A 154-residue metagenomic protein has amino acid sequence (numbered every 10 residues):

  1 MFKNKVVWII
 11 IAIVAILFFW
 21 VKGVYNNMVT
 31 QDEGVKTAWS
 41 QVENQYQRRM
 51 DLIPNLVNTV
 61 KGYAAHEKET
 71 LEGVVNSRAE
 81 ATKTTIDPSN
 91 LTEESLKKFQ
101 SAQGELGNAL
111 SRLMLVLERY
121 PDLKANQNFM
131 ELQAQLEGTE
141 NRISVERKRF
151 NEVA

Functional and structural regions predicted by a protein language model:
M1-A154: A helix-centric hydrophobic-segment signal that preferentially recognizes long, alpha-helical stretches used
